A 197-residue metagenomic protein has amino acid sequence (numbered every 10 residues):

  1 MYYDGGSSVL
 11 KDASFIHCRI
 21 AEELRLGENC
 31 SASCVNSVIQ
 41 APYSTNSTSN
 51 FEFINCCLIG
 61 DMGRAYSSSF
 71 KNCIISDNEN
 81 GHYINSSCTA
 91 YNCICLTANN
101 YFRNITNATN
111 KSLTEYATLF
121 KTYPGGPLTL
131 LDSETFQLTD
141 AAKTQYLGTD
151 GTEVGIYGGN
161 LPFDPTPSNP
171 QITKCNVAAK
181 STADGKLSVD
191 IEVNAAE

Functional and structural regions predicted by a protein language model:
M1-D132: Predominantly extracellular beta-rich ligand-binding scaffolds that present long acidic/polar faces for carbohydrate
G6, L138, V154, L187-V189: Generic hydrophobic secondary-structure signal
S87, F136-T139, G185: A generic "functional-site adjacency" signal
N110-T166: C-terminal accessory segments
T152-L187, N194: Short, compositionally biased P/S/T/A/G/V-rich stretches that sit at domain boundaries
